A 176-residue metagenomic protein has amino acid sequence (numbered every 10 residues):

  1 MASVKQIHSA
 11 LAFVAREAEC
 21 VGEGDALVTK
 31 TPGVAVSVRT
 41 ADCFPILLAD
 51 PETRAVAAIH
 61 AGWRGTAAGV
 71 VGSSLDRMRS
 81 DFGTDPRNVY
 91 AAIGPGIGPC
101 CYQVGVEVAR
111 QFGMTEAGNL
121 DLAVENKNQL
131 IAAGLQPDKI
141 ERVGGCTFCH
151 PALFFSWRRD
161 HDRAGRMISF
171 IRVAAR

Functional and structural regions predicted by a protein language model:
M1-R176: Active-site microenvironment for binding and transforming phosphate-containing groups
